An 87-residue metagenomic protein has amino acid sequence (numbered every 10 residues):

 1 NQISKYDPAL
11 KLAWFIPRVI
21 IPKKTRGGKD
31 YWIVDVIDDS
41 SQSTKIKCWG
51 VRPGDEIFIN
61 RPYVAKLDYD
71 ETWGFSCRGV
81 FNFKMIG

Functional and structural regions predicted by a protein language model:
N1-P22, M85: OB-fold nucleic-acid-binding modules
P8-K11, G50-K66: Short nucleic-acid-contacting surface segments enriched for D/E, G, S/T with interspersed K/R
L12-I16, I33-D35, K45-K47, V64-K66 (+1 more regions): Structured core elements
V19-K24, S43, T72-G74: Flexible loop/turn segments at secondary-structure boundaries
K23-G27, D38, D70: Acidic surface patches and DE-rich sequence motifs
G28-I57: Beta-strand/loop nucleic-acid-binding surfaces
D68-G87: OB-fold/S1-family single-stranded nucleic acid-binding modules
